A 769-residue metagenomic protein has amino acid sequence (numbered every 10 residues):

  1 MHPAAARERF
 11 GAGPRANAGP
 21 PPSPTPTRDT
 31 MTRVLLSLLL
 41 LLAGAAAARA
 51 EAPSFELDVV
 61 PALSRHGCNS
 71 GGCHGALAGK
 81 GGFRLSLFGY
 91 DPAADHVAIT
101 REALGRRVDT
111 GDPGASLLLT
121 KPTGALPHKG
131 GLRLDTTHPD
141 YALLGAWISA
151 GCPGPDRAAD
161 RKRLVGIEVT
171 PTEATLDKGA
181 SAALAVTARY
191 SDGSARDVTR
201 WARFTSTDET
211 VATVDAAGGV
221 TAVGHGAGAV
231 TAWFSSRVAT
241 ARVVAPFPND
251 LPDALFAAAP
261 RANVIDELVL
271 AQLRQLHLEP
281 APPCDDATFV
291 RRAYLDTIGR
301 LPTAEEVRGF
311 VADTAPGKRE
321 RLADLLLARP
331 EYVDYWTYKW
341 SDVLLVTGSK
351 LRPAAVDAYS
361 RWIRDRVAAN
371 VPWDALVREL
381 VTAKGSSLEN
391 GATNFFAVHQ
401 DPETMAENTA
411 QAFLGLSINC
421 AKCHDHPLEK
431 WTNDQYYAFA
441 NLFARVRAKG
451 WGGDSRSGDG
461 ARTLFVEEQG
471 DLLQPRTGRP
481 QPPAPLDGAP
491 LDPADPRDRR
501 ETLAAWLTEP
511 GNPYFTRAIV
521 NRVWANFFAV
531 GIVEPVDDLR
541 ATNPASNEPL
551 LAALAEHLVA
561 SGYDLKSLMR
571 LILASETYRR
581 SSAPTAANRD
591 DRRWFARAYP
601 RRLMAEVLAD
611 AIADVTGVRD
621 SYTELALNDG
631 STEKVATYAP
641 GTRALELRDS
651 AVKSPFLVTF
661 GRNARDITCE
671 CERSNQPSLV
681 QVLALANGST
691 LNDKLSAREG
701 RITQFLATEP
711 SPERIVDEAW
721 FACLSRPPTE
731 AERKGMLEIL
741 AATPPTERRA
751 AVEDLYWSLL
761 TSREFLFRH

Functional and structural regions predicted by a protein language model:
R9, R15, M31-S54, G145-T175 (+10 more regions): Post-cleavage N-terminal segment of exported redox proteins
P20-T30: Short, Lys/Arg-enriched N-terminal segments with co-localized hydrophobic residues within the first ~10-30 amino acids
A50-Y141, D160-T187, A195-A262, R292 (+8 more regions): Solvent-exposed helix-loop boundary motif
F55-S70, P153, R157, L326-A328 (+4 more regions): Short sequence/structural segments immediately N-terminal
R65-K80, L85, L144, C152 (+5 more regions): The canonical Cys-X-X-Cys-His
A257-E331, W336-V635, T668-E672, N692-V752 (+1 more regions): Primarily short, surface-exposed interaction patches in extracytoplasmic proteins
T616-L627, S631-S650, F656-R662, T668-R673 (+2 more regions): Long, His/Glu/Asp-enriched segments that create or flank divalent metal/ion-associated functional microenvironments
